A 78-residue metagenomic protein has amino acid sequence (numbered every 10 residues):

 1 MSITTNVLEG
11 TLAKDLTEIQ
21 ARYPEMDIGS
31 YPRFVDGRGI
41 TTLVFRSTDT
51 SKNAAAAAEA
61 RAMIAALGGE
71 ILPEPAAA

Functional and structural regions predicted by a protein language model:
M1-A78: Non-catalytic beta/alpha edge segments that cap or flank active sites
